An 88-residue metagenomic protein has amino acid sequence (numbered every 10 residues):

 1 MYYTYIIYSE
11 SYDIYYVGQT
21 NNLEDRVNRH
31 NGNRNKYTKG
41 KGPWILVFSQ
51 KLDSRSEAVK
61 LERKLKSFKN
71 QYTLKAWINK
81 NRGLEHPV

Functional and structural regions predicted by a protein language model:
M1-K36, G40-L52, S56-K66, Q71-V88: GIY-YIG nuclease catalytic motif and its immediate N-terminal context
